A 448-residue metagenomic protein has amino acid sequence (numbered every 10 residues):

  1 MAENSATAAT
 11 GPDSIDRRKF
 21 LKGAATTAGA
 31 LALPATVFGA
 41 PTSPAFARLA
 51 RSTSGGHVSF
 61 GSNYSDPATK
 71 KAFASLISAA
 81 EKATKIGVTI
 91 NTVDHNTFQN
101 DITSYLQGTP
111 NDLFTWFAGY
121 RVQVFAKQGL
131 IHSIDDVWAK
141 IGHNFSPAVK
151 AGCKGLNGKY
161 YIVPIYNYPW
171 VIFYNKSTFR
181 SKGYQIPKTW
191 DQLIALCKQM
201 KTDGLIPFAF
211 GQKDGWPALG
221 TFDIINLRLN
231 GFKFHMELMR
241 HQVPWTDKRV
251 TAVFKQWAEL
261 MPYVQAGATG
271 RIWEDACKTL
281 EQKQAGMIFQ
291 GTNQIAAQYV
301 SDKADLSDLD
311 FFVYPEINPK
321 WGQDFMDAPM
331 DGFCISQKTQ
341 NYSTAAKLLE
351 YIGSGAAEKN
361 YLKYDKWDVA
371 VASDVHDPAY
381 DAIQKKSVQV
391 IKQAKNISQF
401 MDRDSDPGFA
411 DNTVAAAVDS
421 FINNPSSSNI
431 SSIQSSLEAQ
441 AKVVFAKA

Functional and structural regions predicted by a protein language model:
M1-K19, L31: N-terminal secretory signal peptides
A47, Y64, I131, D136 (+3 more regions): Mature extracytoplasmic/periplasmic domains
S75-A148, S177-K188, T279, K283-M287 (+5 more regions): Extracytoplasmic "Venus flytrap"/periplasmic binding protein-like
S78-A83, S181-K182, K255, P262-Q265 (+2 more regions): Extracytoplasmic/periplasmic substrate-recognition and gating elements
G87, R180, K359, K395-A448: Conserved C-terminal helix/tail region of periplasmic/extracytoplasmic solute-binding proteins
F117-V171, I194, T221-D223, D310-F312: Hinge/lid segment of periplasmic solute-binding proteins
Y161-I165, W170, I194-Q242, A285: Extracytoplasmic/periplasmic solute-binding protein
C197-Q199, M239-G270, Y314: Glycine-centered hinge/linker elements that transmit conformational signals in sensory and ligand-binding systems
